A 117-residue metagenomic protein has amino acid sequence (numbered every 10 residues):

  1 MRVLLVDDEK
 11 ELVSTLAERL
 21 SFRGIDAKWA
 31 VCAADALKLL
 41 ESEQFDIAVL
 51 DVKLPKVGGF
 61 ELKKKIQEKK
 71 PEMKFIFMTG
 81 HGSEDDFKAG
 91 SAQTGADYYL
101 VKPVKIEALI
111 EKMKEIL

Functional and structural regions predicted by a protein language model:
K10-K28, T94: Two-component/phosphorelay signaling modules centered on CheY-like receiver
V13, P55, S83: The feature encodes the CheY-like receiver
W29-I47: Acidic, metal-coordinating helix/loop segments flanking the phosphotransfer/catalytic sites of two-component signaling
C32, G58-E61: Acidic catalytic/metal-coordinating carboxylates
F60-K70: Short amphipathic alpha-helix used as the core "switch/output" element in two-component signaling
E61, G82-Y98: Alpha4 helix (beta4-alpha4-beta5 surface) of REC/receiver domains from two-component response regulators
V104-M113: C-terminal output helix
